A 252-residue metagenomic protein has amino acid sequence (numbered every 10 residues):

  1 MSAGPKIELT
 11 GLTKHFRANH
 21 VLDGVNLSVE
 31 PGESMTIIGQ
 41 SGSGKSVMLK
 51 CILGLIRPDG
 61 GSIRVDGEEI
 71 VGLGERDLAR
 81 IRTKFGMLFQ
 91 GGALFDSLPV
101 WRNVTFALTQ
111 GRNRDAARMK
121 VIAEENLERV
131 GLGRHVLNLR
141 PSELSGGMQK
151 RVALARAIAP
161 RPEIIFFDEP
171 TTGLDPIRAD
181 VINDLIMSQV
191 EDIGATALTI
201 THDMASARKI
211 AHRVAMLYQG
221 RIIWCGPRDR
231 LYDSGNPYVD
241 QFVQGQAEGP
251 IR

Functional and structural regions predicted by a protein language model:
L53: Helix-to-loop junction immediately C-terminal to a conserved catalytic motif
E69, A117-H135: Conserved ABC ATPase "signature" region
R140-L144, M148: Conserved ABC ATPase signature
R161: Conserved catalytic motifs of ABC-family nucleotide-binding domains
I165-D168: Catalytic Walker B motif of ABC-type/P-loop ATPase nucleotide-binding domains
D180-I193: Helical segment within the ABC ATPase nucleotide-binding domain
